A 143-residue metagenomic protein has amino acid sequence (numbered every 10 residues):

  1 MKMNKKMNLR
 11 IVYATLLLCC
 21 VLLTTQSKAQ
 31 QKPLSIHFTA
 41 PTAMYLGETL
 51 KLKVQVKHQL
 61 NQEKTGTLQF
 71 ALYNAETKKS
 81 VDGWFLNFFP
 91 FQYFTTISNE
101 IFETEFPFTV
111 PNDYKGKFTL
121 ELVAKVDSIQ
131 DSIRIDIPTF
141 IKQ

Functional and structural regions predicted by a protein language model:
M1-K2, L22-T24: Glycine-centered signal
M1-L9: N-terminal secretory signal peptides that target proteins for export/translocation
A14-L22: Bacterial N-terminal signal peptides
T25-Q143: C-terminal segments of large proteins
